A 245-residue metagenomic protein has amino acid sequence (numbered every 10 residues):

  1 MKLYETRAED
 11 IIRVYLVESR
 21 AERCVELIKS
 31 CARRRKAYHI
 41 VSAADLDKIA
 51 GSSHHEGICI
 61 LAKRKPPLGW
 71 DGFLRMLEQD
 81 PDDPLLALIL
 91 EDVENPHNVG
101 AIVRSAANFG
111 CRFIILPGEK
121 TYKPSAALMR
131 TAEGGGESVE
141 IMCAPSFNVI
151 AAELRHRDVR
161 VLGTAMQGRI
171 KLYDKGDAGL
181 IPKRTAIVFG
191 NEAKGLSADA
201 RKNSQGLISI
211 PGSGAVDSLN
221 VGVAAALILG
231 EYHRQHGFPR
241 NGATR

Functional and structural regions predicted by a protein language model:
M1-E78, N241-R245: N-terminal positively charged helical leader segments and presequences
H39, A44, I49-D83, S125-L196: S-adenosyl-L-methionine/SAH cofactor-binding core of RNA-modifying enzymes
S42, K63, E91, P117-G118 (+3 more regions): Short beta->alpha connector loops at strand-helix junctions that form conserved, small/polar/Pro-enriched
A87-H97, L116-P117: Short, glycine-rich nucleotide/cofactor-binding loops
E94-A101, S146, N220-G222: Amphipathic alpha-helical repeat scaffolds
A101, I115-A126: Short glycine/proline-centered loop/turn elements that form peptide/ligand docking sites
N108, A127-G135, A198-R245: Structured adenosyl-cofactor binding patch, chiefly the S-adenosyl-L-methionine
